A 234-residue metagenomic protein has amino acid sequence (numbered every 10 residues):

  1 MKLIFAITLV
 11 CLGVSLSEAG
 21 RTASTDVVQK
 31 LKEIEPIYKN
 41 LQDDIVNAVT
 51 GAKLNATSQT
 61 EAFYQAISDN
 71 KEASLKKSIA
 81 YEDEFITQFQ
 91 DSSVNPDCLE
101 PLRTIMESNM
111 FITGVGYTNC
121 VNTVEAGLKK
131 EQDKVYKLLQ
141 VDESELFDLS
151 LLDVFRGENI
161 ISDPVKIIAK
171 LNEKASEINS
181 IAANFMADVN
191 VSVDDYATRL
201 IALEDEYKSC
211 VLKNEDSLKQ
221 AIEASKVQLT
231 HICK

Functional and structural regions predicted by a protein language model:
M1-A19: Cleavable N-terminal signal peptides of Sec/SRP-targeted secreted and luminal proteins
G20-K234: Mature soluble extracellular domains of secreted precursor proteins
